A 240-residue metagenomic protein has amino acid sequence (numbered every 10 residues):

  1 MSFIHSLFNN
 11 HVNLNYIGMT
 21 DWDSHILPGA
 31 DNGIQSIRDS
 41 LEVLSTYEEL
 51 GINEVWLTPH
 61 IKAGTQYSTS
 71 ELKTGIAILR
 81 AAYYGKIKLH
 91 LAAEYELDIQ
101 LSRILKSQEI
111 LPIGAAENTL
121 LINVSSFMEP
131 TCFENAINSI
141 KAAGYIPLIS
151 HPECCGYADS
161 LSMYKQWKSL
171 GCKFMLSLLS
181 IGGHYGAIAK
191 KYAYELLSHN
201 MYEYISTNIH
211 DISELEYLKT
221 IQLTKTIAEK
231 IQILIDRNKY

Functional and structural regions predicted by a protein language model:
M1-I87: An N-terminally biased module of ancient metal coordination in phosphate/nucleic-acid-related enzymes
S2, S68-K173: Extended substrate/RNA-proximal surfaces in nucleic-acid metabolism proteins
F3-I4, N9, K219-Y240: Mid-to-C-terminal alpha-helical segments outside catalytic/metal-binding sites
T20-S24, V55-L57, L89-A93, L120-I122 (+3 more regions): Hydrophobic faces of well-ordered beta-strands that scaffold small-molecule active sites in alpha/beta enzyme cores
I34-S36, M128-E129, C155-D159, G182-A187: Acidic-and-aromatic substrate-binding clefts and catalytic sites of carbohydrate-active enzymes
E48, K141, L197-S198: Non-catalytic positions within long, well-ordered alpha-helices that form the structural scaffold/packing of enzyme
K62-T65, E96-D98, C154-A158, I181-H184 (+1 more regions): Active-site environment of divalent metal-dependent phosphoester hydrolases
H199-Y217: Short acidic/histidine-rich active-site segments
